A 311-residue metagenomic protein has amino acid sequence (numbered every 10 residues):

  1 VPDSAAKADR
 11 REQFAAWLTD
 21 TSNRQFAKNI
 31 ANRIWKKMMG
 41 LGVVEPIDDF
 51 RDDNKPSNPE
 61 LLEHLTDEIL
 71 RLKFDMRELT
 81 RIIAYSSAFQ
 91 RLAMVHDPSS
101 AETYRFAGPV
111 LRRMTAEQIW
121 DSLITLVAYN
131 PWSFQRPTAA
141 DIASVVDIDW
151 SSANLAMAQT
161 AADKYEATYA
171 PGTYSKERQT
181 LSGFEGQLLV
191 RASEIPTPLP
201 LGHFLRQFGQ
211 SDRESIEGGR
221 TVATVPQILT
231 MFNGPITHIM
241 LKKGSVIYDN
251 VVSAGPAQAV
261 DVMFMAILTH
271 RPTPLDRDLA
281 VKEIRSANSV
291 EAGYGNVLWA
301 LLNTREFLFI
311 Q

Functional and structural regions predicted by a protein language model:
V1-A161, E214-G218, H238-Y294, L301 (+1 more regions): Primarily short, surface-exposed interaction patches in extracytoplasmic proteins
W35, Q227-P235: Active-site-proximal alpha-helical
V127-P198, H203-G209, E214-A223, L229-T230: Long, His/Glu/Asp-enriched segments that create or flank divalent metal/ion-associated functional microenvironments
P226, L302-R305: Residue-level micro-sites within transmembrane alpha helices that shape and flank functional polar/acidic positions
P226-Q227, G295: Residue-level detector of short, conserved catalytic/binding motifs and their immediate flanks
